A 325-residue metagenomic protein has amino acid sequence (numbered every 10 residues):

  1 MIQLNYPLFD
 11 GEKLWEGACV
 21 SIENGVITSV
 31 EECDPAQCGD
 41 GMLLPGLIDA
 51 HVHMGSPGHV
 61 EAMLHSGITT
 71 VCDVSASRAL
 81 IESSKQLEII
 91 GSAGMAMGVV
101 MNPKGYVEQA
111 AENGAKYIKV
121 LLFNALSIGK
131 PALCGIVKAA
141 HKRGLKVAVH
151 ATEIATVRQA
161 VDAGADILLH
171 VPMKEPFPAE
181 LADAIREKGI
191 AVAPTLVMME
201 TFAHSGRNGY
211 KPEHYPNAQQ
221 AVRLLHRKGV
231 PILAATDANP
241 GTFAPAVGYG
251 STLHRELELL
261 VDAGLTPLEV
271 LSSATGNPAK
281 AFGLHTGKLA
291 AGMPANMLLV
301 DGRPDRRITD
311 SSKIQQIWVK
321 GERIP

Functional and structural regions predicted by a protein language model:
M1-C33, D301-R307, E322-R323: N-terminal metal-binding scaffold of metallo-dependent hydrolase/deaminase domains
I2-Q3, E31-E61, T69: Replace "His-x-His-based motif
Y6, V20, G25, D40 (+14 more regions): Divalent metal-coordination and catalytic microenvironments
V60-V147, T152, L181, E187-S205: Divalent-metal coordination cores built from histidine and acidic residues
G114, V161-L168, R186-A191, G229-P231: Glycine-enriched alpha-helix->loop->beta-strand junction motifs that scaffold or abut catalytic
I154-D162: Catalytic cores of alpha/beta
N217-V300: His/Asp/Glu-enriched, well-ordered alpha-helical/loop segment that forms or immediately abuts the divalent-metal
A291-P325: C-terminal cap of metal-dependent C-N hydrolases
